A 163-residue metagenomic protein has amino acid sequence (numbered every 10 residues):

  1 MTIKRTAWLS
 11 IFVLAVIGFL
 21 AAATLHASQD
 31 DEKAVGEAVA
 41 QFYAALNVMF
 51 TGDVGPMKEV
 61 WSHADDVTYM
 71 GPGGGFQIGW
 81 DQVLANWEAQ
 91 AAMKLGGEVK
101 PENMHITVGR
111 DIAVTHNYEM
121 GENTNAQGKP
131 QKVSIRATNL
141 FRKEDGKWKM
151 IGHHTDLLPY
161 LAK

Functional and structural regions predicted by a protein language model:
T2-F12: Bacterial N-terminal signal peptides that target proteins for export
F12-V60: Short, low-complexity N-terminal intrinsically disordered segments enriched in polar/charged residues
S28, A126-K132, Y160-K163: A short acidic/glycine-rich loop-to-helix N-cap element
K33-E37, V48, V54-G109, Y118 (+1 more regions): A solvent-exposed, acidic/Ser-Thr-rich amphipathic alpha-helical stretch
I106-A113, K129, F141-K147: A short, structured loop/turn motif at beta-sheet edges
N117-T124: Generic short beta-strand segments
S134-L161: Short beta-strand edge/turn micro-motifs at domain boundaries
